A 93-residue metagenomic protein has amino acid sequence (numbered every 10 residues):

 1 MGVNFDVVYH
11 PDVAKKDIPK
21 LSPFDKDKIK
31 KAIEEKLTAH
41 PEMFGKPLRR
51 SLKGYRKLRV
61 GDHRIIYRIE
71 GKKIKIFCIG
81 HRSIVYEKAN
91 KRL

Functional and structural regions predicted by a protein language model:
M1-V8, K16, K20, F24-D27 (+2 more regions): Enriched for short, Lys/Arg-rich terminal
D12, K53, H81: Residues that form or immediately flank small-molecule/cofactor binding pockets and catalytic motifs
V13-A14, L48: Bulky hydrophobic/aromatic "packing anchor" residues in well-ordered structure
E34-R59, E87: A short, surface-exposed loop/turn module that caps and links secondary-structure elements
